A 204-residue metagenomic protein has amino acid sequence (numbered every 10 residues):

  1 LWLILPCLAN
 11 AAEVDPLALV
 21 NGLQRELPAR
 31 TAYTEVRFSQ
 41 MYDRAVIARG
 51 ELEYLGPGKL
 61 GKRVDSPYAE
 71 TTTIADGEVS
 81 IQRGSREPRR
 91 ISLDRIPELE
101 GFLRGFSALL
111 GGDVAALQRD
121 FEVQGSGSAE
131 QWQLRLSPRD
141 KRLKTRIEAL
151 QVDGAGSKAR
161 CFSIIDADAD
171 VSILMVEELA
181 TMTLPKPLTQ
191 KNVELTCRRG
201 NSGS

Functional and structural regions predicted by a protein language model:
L5, N10-T34, F38-A48, K191-S204: N-terminal leader/targeting segments and the immediate start of mature chains
Y33, L60-V64, V79-Q82, L134-L136 (+1 more regions): Short hydrophobic/aromatic-rich beta-strand segments that constitute the beta-sheet cores of beta-sandwich/beta-barrel
I47-R49, Y68, A75, K144-E148 (+1 more regions): Short, surface-exposed coil-to-beta transition loops
R49-E53, A69-T71, E122-Q124, A149-Q151: Short, surface-exposed charged micro-motifs
E51-R104, V171-I173: An acidic-aromatic
P88-W132: Flexible, surface-exposed loop/linker segments and immediately adjacent secondary-structure boundaries
V114-R199: Gly/Pro-enriched, hydrophobic low-complexity segments that function as extracytoplasmic propeptides/linkers
